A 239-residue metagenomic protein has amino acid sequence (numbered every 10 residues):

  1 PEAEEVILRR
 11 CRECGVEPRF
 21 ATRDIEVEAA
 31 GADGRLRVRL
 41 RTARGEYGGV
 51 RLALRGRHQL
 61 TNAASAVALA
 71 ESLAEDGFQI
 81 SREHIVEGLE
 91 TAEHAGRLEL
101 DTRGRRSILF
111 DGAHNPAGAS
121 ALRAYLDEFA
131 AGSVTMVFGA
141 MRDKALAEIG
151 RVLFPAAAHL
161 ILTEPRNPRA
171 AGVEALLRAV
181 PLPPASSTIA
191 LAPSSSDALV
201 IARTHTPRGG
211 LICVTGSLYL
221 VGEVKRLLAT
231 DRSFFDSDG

Functional and structural regions predicted by a protein language model:
P1-G15, R19, G34-L36, S107-F110 (+2 more regions): C-terminal helical cap/extension that packs against the catalytic core of soluble nucleotide-cofactor enzymes
P1-G49, V67-V86: Acidic, Mg2+-coordinating active-site environments of NTP-dependent enzymes
R41-H159: Nucleotide phosphate-binding/pyrophosphate-handling subdomain across enzymes that bind or process nucleotide phosphates
G77, F129-S133, P181-S186, S233: Short helix-capping segments at alpha-helix termini
R166-R169, S233-G239: Short, flexible loop segments at boundaries between secondary-structure elements
S217: Active-site-proximal loop/hinge segments that shape catalytic or ion-binding/gating pockets
